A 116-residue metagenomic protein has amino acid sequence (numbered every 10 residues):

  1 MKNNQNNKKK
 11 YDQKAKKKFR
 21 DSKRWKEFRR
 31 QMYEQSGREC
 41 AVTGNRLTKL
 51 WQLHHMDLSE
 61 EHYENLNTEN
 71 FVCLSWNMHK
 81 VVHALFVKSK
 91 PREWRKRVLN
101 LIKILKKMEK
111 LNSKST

Functional and structural regions predicted by a protein language model:
M1-E27, G44-R46, K90-T116: A boundary/linker detector
N6, E39, K80, A84 (+1 more regions): Positively charged, low-complexity intrinsically disordered regions
F19, K26, R30, N65 (+1 more regions): Charge-dense, low-complexity intrinsically disordered segments
K23-Q52, S75-N77: Short cysteine-rich loop/turn motifs with clustered Cys
A41-C73, V82-F86: Histidine-centered nuclease catalytic patch
N70-L74, R92-R95: Short, low-complexity, polar/charged sequence segments that are solvent-exposed and flexible
W76-K80, K106: A short, amphipathic alpha-helical segment
